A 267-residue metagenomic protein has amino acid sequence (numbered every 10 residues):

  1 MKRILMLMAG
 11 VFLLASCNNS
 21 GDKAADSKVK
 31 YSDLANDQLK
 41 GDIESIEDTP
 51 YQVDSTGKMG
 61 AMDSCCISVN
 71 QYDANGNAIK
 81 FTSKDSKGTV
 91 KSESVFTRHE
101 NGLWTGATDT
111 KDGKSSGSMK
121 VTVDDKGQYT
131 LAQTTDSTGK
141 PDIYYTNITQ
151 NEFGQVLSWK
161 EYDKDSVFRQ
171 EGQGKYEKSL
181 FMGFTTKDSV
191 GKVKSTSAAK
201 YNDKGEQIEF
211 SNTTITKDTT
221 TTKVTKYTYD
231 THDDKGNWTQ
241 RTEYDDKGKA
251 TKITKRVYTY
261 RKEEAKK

Functional and structural regions predicted by a protein language model:
M1-I4, N19: Positively charged n-region of N-terminal signal peptides that target proteins for export
L5-A9: Sec-dependent signal peptide hydrophobic core
G10-V11, K267: Compositionally biased, proline/threonine/alanine/serine-rich low-complexity intrinsically disordered stretches
V11-F12, D246: Hydrophobic alpha-helical membrane-insertion segments
L14-S16: C-terminal motif of bacterial Sec signal peptides marking the signal peptidase cleavage site
N18-K267: Buried hydrophobic residues that stabilize the cores of well-folded domains
